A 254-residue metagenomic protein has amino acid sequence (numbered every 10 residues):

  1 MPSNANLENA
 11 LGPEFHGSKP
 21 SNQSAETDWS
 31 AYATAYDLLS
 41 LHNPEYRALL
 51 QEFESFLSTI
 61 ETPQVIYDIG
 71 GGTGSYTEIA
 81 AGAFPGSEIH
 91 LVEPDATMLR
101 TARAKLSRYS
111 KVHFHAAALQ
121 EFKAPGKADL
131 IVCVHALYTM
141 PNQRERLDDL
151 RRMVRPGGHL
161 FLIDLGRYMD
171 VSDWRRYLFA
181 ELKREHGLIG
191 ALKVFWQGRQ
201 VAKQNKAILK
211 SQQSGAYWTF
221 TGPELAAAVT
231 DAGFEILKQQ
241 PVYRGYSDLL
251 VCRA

Functional and structural regions predicted by a protein language model:
P2-E61, S75-I79, I208-S211: Conserved class I S-adenosyl-L-methionine
Y67-D68, T73-E121: Class I SAM-dependent methyltransferase SAM/SAH-binding core
F122-I131: A short acidic, Gly/Pro-enriched loop at the edge of an enzyme's catalytic core that lines a small-molecule cofactor
L130-Q143: A short SAM/SAH-binding and catalytic strip from SAM-dependent methyltransferases
R144-P156: A short glycine-rich, Lys/Arg-flanked "PGG" loop and its adjoining helix->strand segment in the class I
F161-L192: Conserved class I S-adenosyl-L-methionine
G215-A232: Short alpha-helix
A232-F234, K238-A254: Core SAM-dependent methyltransferase catalytic element
